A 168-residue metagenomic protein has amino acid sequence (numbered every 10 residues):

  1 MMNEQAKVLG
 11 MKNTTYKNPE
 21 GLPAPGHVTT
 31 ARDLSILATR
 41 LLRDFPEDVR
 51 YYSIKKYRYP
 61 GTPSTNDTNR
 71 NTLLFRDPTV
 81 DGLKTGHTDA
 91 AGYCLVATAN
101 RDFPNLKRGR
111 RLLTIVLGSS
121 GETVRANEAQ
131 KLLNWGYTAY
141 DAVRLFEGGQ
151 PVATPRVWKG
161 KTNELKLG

Functional and structural regions predicted by a protein language model:
M1-T15: Short, charged, amphipathic alpha-helices and their helix-cap/turn boundaries
Q5, P19-P23: Short, glycine/charge-rich beta-strand/loop segments that flank catalytic centers and engage negatively charged groups
M11, T15, P23-G168: Domain-terminus/edge residues, biased toward the C-terminal soluble/receptor-binding domains of extracytoplasmic
